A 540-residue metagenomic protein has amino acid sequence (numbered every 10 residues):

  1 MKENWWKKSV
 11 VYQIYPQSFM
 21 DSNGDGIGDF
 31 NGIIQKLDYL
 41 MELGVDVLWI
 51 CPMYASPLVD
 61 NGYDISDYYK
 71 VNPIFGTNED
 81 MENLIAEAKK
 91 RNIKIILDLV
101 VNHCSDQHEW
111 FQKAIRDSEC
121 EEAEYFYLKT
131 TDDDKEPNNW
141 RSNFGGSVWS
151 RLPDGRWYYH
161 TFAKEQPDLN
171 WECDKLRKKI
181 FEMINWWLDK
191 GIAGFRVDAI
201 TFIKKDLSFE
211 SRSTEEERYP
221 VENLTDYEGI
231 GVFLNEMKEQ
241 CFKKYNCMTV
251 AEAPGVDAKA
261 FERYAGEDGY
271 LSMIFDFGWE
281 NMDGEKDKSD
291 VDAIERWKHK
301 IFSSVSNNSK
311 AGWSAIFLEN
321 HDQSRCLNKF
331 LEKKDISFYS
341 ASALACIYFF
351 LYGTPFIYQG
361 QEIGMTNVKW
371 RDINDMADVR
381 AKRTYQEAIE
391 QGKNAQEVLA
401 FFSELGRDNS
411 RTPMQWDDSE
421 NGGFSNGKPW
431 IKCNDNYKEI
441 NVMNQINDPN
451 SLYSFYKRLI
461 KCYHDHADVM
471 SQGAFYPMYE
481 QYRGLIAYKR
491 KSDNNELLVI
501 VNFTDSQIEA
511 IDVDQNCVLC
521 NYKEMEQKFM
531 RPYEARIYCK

Functional and structural regions predicted by a protein language model:
K2-N185, D189, F202-K259, G266 (+1 more regions): Acidic/aromatic-lined carbohydrate-recognition and catalytic surfaces of CAZymes acting on diverse glycans
W5-K7, E222, V232-C241, M248 (+6 more regions): Loop/helix patches that line or flank the sugar-binding groove of alpha-linked glycan CAZymes
L48, F195-V197: Hydrophobic residues within beta-strands of alpha/beta enzymes
Q112-G155, K288-N307, A395-N434: Core domains of carbohydrate- and sulfate-ester-processing enzymes
A253-Y352, W370-D378: Noncatalytic carbohydrate-binding groove/subsite architecture in carbohydrate-active enzymes
S506-K523: Beta-strand-rich binding/interaction modules
E526-K540: C-terminal beta-strand-rich structural cap/linker in extracellular carbohydrate-active enzymes
